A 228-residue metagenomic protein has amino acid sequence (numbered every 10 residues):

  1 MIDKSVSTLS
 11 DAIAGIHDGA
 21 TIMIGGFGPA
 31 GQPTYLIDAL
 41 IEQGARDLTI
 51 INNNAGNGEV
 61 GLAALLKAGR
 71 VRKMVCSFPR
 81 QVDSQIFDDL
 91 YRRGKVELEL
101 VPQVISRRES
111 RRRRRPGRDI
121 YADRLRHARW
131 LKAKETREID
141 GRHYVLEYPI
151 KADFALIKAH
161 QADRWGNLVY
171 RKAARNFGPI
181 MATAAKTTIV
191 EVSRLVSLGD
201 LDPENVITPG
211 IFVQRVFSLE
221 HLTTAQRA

Functional and structural regions predicted by a protein language model:
M1-A228: Conserved alpha/beta enzyme-core scaffold
